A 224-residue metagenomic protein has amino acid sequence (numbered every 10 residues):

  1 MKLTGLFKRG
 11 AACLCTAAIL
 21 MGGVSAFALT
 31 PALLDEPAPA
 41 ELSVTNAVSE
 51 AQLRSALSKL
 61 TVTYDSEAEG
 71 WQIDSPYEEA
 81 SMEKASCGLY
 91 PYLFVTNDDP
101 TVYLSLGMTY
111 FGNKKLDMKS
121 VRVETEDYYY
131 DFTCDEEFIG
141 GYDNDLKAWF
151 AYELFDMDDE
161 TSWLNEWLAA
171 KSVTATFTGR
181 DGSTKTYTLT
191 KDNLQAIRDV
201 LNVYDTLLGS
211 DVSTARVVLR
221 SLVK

Functional and structural regions predicted by a protein language model:
M1-K2, A47: Helix-centric, low-specificity signal for extended rod-like, repetitive segments
L3-L14: Bacterial N-terminal signal peptides that target proteins for export
C13, F27-K224: A generic "folded-domain core" signal
C15-S25: Hydrophobic core
